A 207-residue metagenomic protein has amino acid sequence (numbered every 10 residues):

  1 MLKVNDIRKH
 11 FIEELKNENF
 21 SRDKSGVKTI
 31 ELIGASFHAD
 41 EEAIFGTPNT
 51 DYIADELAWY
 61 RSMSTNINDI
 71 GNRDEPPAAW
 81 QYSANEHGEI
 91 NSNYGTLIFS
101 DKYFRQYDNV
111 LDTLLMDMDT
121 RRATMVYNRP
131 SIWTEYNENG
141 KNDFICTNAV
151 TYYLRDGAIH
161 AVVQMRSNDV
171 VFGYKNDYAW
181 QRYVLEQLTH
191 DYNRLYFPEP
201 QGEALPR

Functional and structural regions predicted by a protein language model:
M1-R207: Terminal, non-catalytic protein-protein interaction segments that mediate quaternary/complex assembly
